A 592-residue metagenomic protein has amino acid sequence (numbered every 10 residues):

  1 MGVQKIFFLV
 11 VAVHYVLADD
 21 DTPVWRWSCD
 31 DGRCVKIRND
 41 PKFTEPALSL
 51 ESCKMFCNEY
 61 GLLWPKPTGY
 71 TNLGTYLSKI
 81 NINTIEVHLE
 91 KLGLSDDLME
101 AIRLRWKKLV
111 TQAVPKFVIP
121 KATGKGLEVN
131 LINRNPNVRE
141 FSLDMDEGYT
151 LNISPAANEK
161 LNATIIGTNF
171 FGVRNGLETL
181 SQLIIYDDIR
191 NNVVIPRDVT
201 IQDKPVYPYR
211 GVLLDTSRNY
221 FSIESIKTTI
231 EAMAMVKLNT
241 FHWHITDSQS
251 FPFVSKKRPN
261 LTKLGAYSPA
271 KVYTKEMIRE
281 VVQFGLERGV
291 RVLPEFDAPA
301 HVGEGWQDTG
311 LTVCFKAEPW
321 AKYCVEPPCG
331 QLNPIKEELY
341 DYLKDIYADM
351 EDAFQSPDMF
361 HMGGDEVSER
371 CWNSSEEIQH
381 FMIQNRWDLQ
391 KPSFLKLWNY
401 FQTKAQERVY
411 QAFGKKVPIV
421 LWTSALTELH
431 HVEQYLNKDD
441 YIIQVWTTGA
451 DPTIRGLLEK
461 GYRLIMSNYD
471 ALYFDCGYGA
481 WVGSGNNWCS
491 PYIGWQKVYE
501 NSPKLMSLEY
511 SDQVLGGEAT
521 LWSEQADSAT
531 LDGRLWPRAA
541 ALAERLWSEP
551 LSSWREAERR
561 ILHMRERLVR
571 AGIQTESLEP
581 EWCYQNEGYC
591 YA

Functional and structural regions predicted by a protein language model:
G2-K5, A12-P208, R408, V417-L429 (+2 more regions): Acidic, contiguous N-terminal accessory segments
G93-E100, F170-R174, Y220-E224, V272 (+6 more regions): Soluble non-cytosolic domains of exported or imported proteins
M99, L109-P115, P418-A592: Flexible, acidic glycine-rich loops studded with aromatic residues
I132-R134, G167-T168, I245-T246, E295-D297 (+5 more regions): Active-site-proximal beta-strand/loop segments in catalytic clefts of secreted hydrolases
S142-Y342, I346-H361, S375, E518-Q525: Feature activates predominantly on carbohydrate-active enzymes
V236-F241, E287-R291, Q355-M359, F413-I419 (+3 more regions): Loop/turn elements at helix/coil->beta-strand transitions in domains of secreted/extracellular proteins
Y323-C324, P328-I442, T447-I454: Active-site neighborhood of glycoside hydrolase catalytic domains
